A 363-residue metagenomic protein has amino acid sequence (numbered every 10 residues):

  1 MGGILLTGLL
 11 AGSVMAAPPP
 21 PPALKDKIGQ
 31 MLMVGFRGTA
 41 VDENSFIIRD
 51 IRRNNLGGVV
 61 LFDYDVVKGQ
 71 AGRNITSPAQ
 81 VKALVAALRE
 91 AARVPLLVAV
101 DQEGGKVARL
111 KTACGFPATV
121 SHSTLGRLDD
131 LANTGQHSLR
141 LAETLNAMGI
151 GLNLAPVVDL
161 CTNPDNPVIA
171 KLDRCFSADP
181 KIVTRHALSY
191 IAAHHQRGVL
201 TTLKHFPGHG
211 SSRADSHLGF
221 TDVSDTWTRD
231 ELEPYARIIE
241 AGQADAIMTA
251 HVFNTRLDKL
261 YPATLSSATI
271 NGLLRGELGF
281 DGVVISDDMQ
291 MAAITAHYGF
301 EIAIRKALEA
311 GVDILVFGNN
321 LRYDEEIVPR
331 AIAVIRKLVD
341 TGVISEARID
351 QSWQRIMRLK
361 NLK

Functional and structural regions predicted by a protein language model:
G2-S13: Bacterial N-terminal signal peptides
A17-T112, L315-V316, R358: N-terminal hydrophobic targeting/anchoring segments and the immediately downstream early-domain regions of hydrolases
G38, D65, Q102-K106, V158-D159 (+4 more regions): Active-site-proximal loop/turn and secondary-structure-junction residues that shape catalytic pockets, frequently
D42-F46, D50, V59, A71-A91 (+3 more regions): Second-shell residues forming the walls of enzyme active-site clefts
K106, T112, S121-H122, L139-T226: Surface-exposed loop and adjacent secondary-structure segments within mature catalytic domains
P117-L125, F253: Transmembrane beta-barrel architecture of outer-membrane proteins
D129-I150, K306-E309: Alpha-helical scaffold segments that flank or form the walls of functional sites
V339-K363: Mid-to-C-terminal alpha-helical segments outside catalytic/metal-binding sites
